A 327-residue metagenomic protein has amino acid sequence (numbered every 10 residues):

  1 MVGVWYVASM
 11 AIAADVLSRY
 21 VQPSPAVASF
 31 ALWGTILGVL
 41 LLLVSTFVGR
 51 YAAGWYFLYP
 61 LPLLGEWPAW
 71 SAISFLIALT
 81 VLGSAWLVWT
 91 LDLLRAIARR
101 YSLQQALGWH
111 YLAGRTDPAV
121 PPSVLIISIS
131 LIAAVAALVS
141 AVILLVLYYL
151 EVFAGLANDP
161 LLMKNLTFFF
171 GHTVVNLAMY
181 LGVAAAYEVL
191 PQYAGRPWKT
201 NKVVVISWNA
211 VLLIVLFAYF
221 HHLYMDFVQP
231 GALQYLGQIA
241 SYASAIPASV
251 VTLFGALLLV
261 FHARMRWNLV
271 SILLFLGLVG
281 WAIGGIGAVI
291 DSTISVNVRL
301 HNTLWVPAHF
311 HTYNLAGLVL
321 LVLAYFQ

Functional and structural regions predicted by a protein language model:
M1-P60, G65-R99, P121-A154, L162-A194 (+4 more regions): Hydrophobic cores of alpha-helical transmembrane segments in multi-pass integral membrane proteins
S102-A119: Membrane-interfacial, low-structure loops and terminal tails that flank and connect transmembrane helices in multi-pass
N158: Iron-sulfur-cluster electron-transfer modules
P230-S241, H301-P307: Non-cytosolic membrane-interface motifs at loop->transmembrane helix junctions
V260-R266, H301-N302, F326-Q327: Alpha-helical transmembrane segments
T293-T303: Interfacial helix-loop-helix junctions of multi-pass membrane proteins
